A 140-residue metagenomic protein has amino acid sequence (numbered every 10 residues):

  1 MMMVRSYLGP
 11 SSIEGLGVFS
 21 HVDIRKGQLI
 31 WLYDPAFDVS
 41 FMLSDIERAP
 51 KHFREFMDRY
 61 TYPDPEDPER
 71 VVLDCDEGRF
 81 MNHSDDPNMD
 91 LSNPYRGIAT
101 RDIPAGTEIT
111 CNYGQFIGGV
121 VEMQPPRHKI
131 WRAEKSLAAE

Functional and structural regions predicted by a protein language model:
M1-E140: Conserved catalytic SET/PR domain of SAM-dependent protein methyltransferases, capturing the structural core that binds
